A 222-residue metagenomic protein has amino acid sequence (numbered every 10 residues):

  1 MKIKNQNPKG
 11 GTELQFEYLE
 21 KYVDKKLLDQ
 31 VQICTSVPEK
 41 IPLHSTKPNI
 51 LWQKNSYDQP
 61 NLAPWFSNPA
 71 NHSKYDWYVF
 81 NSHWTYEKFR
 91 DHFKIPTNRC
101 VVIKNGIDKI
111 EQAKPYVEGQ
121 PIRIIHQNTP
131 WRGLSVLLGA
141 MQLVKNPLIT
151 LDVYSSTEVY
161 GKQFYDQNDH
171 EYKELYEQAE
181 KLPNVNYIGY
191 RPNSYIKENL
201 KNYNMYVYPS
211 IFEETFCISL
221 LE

Functional and structural regions predicted by a protein language model:
M1-H44: N-terminal pre-catalytic "stem/leader" segment of glycosyltransferase-like enzymes
V31-N61, W77-F80, V101-I103: Active-site proximal beta-strand in glycosyltransferases
Y57-Y78, K173-A179: Membrane-proximal helix-turn-helix segments that form the acceptor-binding/catalytic region of lipid-linked
D76-R90, I95-Q112: Donor nucleotide-sugar binding/catalytic pocket of nucleotide-sugar-dependent glycosyltransferases
Y116-G133, L138-L143, L151-D152: Conserved donor-binding/catalytic core segment of Leloir-type glycosyltransferases
Y165-S194: Nucleotide-activated donor-binding/catalytic signature segment of Leloir-type glycosyltransferases, i.e., the conserved
K197, L220-E222: Short alpha-helical segment that forms part of, or immediately flanks, the ligand-binding pocket in carbohydrate-active
L200-T215: Acidic donor-binding loop of glycosyltransferase active sites
